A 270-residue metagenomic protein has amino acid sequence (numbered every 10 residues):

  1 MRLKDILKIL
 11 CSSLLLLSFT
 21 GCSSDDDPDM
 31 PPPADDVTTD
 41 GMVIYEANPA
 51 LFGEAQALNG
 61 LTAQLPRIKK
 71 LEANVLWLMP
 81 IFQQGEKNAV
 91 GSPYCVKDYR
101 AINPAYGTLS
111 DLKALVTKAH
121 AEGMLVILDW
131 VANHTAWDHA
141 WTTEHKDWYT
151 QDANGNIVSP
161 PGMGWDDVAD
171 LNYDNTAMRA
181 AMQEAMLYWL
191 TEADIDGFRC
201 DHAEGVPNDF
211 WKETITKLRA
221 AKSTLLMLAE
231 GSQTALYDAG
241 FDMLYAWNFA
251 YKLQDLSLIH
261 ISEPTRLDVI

Functional and structural regions predicted by a protein language model:
M1-L10: Bacterial N-terminal signal peptides that target proteins for export
R2, S18-T38: Bacterial Sec-dependent N-terminal signal peptides
L10-S18: Bacterial N-terminal signal peptides
P32-N59, A63-N74, P80-A193, E213-A221: Substrate-binding/active-site clefts of carbohydrate-active enzymes
I127, G197-A203: Short catalytic-loop micro-motif centered on adjacent basic/acidic residues
A136-H145, V206-I215, A220, L228-L258: Substrate-binding cleft/loops of secretory-pathway carbohydrate-active enzymes
I259-I270: Single conserved hydrophobic/aromatic residue that forms the stacking wall/gate of nucleotide- or nucleobase-binding
